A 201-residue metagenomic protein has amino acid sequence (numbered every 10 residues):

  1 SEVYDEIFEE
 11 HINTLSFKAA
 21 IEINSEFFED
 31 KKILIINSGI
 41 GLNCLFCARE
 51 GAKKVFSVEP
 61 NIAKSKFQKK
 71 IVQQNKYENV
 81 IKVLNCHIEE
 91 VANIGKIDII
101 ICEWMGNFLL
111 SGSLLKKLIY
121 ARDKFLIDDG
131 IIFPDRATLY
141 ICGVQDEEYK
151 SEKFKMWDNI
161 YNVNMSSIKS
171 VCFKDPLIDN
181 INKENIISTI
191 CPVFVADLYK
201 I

Functional and structural regions predicted by a protein language model:
S1-I36, G41-I201: Class I SAM-binding transferase module
